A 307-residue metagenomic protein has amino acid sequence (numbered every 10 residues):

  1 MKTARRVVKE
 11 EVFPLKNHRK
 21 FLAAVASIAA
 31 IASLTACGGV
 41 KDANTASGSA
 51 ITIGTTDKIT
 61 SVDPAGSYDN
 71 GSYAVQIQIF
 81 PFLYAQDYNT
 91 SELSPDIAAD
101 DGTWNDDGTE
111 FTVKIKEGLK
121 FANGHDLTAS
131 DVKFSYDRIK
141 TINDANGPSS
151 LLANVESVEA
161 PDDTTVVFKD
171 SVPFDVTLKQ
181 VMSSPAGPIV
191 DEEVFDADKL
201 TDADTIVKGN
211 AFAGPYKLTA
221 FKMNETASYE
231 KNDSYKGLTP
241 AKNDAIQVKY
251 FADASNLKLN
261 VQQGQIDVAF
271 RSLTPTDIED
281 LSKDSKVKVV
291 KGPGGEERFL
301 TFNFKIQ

Functional and structural regions predicted by a protein language model:
K9-K20, G38, K116-A145, K217-Q307: Extracytoplasmic/periplasmic ligand-capture domains
R19-A29: Sec-dependent N-terminal signal peptides
S33-A36: C-terminal motif of bacterial Sec signal peptides marking the signal peptidase cleavage site
G39-S49: Bacterial Sec signal peptide processing site at the extreme N-terminus
S47-T60, D100, E110-V113, S135-Y136 (+5 more regions): Short, well-ordered beta-strand elements
G54-W104, D137, A211-F212: N-terminal lobe/hinge region of extracytoplasmic solute-binding protein
S150-F195: Surface-exposed binding/hinge segments that line and control ligand-binding clefts or catalytic entry sites
S184-T239: Gly/Pro-rich hinge or "lid" segments in bacterial periplasmic/extracellular proteins
